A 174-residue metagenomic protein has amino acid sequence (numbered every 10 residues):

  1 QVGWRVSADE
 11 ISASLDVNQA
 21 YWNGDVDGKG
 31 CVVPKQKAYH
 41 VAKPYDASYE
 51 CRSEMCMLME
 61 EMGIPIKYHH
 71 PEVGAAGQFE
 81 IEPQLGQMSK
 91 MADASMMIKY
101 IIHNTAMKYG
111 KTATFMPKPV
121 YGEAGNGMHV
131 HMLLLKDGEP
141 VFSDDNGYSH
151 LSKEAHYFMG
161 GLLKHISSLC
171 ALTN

Functional and structural regions predicted by a protein language model:
Q1-N174: Glycine-rich, acidic/polar active-site loops that bind/position phosphate-bearing ligands
